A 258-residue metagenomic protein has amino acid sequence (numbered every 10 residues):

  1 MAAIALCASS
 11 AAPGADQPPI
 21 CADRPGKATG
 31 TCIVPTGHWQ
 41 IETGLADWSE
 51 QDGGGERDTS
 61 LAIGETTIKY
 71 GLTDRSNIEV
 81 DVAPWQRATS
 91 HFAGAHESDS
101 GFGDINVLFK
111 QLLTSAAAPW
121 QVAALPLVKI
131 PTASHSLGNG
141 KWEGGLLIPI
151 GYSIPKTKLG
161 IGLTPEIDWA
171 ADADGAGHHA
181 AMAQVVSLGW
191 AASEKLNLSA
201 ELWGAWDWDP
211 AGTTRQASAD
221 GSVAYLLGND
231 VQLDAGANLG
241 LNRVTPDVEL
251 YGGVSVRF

Functional and structural regions predicted by a protein language model:
M1-A3: Sec-dependent signal peptide recognition, specifically the positively charged N-region followed immediately by
A8-S10: N-terminal signal peptide c-region/cleavage motif recognized by signal peptidases
G14-F258: Transmembrane beta-barrel domains of Gram-negative outer membranes and organellar outer membranes
